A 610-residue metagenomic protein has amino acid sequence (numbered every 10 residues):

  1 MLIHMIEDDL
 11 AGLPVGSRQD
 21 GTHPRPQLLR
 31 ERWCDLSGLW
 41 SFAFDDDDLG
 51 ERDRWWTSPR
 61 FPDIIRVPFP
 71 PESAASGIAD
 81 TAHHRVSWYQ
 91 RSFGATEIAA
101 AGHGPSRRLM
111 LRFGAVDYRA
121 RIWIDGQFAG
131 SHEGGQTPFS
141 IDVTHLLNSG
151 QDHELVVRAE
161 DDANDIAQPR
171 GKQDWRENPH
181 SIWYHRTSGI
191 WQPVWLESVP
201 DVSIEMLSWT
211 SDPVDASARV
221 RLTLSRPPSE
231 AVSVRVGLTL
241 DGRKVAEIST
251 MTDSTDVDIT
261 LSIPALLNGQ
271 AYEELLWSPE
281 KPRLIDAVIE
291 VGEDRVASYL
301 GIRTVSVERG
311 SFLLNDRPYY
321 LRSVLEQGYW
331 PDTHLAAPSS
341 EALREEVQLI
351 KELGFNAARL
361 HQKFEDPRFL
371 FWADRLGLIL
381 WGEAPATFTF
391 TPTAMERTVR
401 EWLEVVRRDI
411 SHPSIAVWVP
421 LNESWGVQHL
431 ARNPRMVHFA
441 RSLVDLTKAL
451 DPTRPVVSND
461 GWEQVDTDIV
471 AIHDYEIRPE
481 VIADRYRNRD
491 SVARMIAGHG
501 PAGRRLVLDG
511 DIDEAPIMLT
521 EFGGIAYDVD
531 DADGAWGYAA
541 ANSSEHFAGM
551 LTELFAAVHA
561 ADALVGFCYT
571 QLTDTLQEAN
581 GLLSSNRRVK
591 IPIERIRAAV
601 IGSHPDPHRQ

Functional and structural regions predicted by a protein language model:
M1-Q362, P367, W372, L376 (+7 more regions): Secreted/periplasmic carbohydrate-active enzymes, especially glycoside hydrolases
A357-R588, R595-V600, D606-R609: Substrate-binding/catalytic cleft of secreted carbohydrate-active enzymes, primarily glycoside hydrolases
